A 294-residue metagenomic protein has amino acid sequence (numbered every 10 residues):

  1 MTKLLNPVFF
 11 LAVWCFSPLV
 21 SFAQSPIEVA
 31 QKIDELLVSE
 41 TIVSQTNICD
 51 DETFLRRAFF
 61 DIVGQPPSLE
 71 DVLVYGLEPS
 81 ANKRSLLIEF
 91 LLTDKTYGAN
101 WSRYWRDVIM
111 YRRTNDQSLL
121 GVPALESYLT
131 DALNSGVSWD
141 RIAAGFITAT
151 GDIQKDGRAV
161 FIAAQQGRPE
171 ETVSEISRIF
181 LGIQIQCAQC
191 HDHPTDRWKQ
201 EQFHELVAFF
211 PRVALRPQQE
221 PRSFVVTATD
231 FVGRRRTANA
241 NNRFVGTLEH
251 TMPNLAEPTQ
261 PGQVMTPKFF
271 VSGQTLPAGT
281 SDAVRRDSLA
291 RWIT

Functional and structural regions predicted by a protein language model:
M1-N6, G273: N-terminal secretory signal peptides that target proteins for export/translocation
N6, T93-Y97, T294: Polar helix-capping/helix-linker motif
N6-P18: Bacterial N-terminal signal peptides
L19-A23: Sec/Tat signal peptide C-region and signal peptidase I cleavage site
Q24-A256, Q260-S272, R286-L289: Short, structured secondary-structure elements that scaffold catalytic or ligand/cofactor-binding regions
T275-T294: Structured secondary-structure scaffolds
